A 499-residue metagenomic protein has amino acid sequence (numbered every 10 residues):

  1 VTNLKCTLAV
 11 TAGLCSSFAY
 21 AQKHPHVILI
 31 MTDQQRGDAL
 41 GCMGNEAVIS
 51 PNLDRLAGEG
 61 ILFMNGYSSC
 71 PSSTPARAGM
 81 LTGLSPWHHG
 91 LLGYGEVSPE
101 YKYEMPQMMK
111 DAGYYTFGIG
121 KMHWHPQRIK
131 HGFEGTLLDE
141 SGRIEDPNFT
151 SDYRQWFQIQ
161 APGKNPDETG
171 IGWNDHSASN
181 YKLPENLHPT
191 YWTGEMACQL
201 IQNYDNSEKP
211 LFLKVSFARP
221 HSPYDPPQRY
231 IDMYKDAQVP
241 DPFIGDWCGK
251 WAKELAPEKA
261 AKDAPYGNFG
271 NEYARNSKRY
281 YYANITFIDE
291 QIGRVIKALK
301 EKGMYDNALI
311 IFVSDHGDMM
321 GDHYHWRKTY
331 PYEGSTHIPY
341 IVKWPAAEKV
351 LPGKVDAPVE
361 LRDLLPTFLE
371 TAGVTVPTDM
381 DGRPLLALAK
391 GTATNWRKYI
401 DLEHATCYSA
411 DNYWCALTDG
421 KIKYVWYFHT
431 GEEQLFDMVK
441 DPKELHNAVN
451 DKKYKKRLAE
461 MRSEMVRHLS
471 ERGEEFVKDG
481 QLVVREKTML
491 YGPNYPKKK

Functional and structural regions predicted by a protein language model:
T2-K5, F18-Y427, E432-E433, P442-S463 (+3 more regions): Formylglycine-dependent sulfatase
T7-S16: Bacterial N-terminal signal peptides
V439: Residues forming the ATP-binding cleft of Hanks-type serine/threonine protein kinase domains
G480-Q481: Charge-dense, low-complexity polyampholytic segments
